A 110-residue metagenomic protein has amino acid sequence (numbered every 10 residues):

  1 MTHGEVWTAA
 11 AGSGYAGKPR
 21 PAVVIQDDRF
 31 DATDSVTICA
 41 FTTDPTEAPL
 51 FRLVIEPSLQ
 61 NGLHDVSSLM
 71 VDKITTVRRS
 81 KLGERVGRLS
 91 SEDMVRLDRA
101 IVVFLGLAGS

Functional and structural regions predicted by a protein language model:
M1-S110: Conserved functional hotspots at enzyme active or ligand-binding sites that engage polyanionic ligands
